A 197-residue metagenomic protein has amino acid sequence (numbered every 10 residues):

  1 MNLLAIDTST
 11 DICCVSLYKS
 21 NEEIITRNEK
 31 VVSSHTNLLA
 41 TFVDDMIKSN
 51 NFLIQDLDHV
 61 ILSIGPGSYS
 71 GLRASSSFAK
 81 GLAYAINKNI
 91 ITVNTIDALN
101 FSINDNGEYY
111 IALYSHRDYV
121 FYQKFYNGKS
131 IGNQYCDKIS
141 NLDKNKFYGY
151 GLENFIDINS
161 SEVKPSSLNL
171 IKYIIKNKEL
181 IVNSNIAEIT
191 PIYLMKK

Functional and structural regions predicted by a protein language model:
M1-E23, I91-K197: Oxyanion-binding and handling regions
M1-L62, F147, K164-P165: N-terminal beta-alpha supersecondary unit
R27, P66, N159: Conserved short-loop catalytic and cofactor-binding motifs
T36-A40, S75, A79, S167 (+1 more regions): A general structural signal for well-ordered alpha-helical segments in protein cores
V43, F78-L82, N100, I174: Buried hydrophobic packing segments
S49, A85, N177-I181: Change "in soluble alpha/beta enzymes" to "in soluble alpha/beta proteins
N51, A83, N100-N104: N-terminal cationic-hydrophobic initiation segments that often serve targeting/anchoring roles
H59-T95: DPxDG-like acidic metal-binding loop motif
